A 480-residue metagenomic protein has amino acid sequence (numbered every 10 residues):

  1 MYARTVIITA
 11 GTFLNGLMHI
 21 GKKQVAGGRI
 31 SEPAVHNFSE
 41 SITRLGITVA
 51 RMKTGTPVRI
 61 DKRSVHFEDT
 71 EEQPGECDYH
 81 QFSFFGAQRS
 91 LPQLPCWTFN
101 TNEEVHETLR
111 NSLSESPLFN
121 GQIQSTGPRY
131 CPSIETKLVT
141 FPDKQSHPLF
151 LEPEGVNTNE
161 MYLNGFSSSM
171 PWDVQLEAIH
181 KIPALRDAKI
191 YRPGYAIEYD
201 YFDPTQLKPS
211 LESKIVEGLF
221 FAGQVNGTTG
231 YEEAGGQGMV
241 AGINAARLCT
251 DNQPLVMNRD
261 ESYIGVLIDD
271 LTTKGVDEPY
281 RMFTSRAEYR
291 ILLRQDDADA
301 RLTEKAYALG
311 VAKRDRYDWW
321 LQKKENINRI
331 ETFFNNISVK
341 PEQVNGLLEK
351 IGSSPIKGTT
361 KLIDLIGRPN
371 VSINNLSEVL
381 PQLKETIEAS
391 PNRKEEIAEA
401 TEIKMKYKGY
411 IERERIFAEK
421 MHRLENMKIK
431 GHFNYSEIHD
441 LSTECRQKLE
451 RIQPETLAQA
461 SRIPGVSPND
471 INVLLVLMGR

Functional and structural regions predicted by a protein language model:
M1-T5: Core beta-strand elements of the Rossmann-like FAD/NAD(P) dinucleotide-binding domain in flavoenzyme oxidoreductases
I8-I60, I182-P183, D187, V240-L248 (+1 more regions): Glycine-rich loop(s) and the adjacent beta-strand/alpha-helix scaffold that form part
E40-L176, I268, T273-G346, K350-K357 (+1 more regions): An anion/pyrophosphate-binding glycine-rich loop and adjacent beta-alpha core in soluble alpha-beta enzymes
M52, F119-T126, L185-P193, N252-M257 (+1 more regions): Flexible, glycine/charged-enriched surface loops at secondary-structure junctions
Y162-T228, V256-D269, K394-K448, Q453: A glycine-rich dinucleotide-binding beta-alpha-beta segment and adjacent secondary-structure elements that constitute
Q224-E232, E288-R290: Glycine-rich phosphate/pyrophosphate-binding beta-alpha loops
A234-M257: Internal hydrophobic alpha-helix adjacent to the cofactor/substrate pocket in enzyme cavities
R286, L292, T303-N472, V476-G479: Extended, charge-enriched "interface" segments that sit outside catalytic cores
